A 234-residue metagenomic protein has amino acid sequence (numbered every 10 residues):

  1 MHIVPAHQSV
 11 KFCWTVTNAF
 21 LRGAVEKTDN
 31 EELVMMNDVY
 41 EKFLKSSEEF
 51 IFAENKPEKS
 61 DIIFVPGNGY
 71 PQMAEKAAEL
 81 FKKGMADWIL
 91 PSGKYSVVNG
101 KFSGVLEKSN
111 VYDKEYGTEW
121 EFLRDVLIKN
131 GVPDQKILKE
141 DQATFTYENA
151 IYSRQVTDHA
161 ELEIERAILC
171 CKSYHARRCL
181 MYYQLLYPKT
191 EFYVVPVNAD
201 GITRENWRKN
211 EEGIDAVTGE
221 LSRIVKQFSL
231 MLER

Functional and structural regions predicted by a protein language model:
H2, E26, M36-N37: The identity of the second residue at the extreme N-terminus of proteins
I3, Q8-V10, A19: Short hydrophobic alpha-helical segments enriched in small aliphatic residues
A19, K27-T28: Intrinsically disordered, low-complexity segments enriched in serine/threonine/proline/glycine and often basic
N30-G213: A structural signal for short, hydrophobic/glycine-enriched beta-strand patches
G201-R234: C-terminal capping/extension of enzyme domains
